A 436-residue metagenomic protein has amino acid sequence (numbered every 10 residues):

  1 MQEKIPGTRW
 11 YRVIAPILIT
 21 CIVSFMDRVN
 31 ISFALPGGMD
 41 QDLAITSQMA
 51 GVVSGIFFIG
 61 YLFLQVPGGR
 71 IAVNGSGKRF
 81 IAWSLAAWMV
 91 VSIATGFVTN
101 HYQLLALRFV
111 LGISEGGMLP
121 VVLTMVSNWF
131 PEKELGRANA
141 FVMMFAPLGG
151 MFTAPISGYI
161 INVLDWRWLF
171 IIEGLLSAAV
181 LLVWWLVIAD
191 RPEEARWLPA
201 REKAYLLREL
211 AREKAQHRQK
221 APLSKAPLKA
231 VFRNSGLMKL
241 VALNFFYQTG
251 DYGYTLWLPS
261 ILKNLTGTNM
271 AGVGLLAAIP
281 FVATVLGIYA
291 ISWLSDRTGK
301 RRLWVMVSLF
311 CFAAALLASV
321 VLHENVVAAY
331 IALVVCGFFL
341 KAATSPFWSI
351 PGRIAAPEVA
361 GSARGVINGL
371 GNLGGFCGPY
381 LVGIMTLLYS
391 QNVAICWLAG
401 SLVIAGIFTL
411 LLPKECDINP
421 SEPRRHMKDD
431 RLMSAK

Functional and structural regions predicted by a protein language model:
S32-F33, R233-I288, T344, W348: Extracytoplasmic gate region of multi-pass secondary transporters
A44, S76, F97-Q103, S114 (+5 more regions): Helix-breaking motifs and short loop linkers at transmembrane-helix boundaries and internal kinks in secondary membrane
F63-Y102: Conserved MFS/SLC helix-loop-helix module at the cytosolic interface between two early adjacent transmembrane helices
L64-S76, I288-K300, T386: Helix-to-loop junctions at the C-terminal end of transmembrane segments in multipass secondary transporters
N74-L85, D296-L309: Cytoplasmic membrane-interface "Motif A"-like loop-to-helix N-cap segments of 12-TM Major Facilitator Superfamily
L107-M144: Cytoplasmic helix-loop-helix junction between adjacent transmembrane helices in 12-TM secondary transporters
V142-A195: Helix-loop-helix hairpin linking two adjacent transmembrane segments in secondary transporters
R301-F347: C-terminal transmembrane helical hairpin of 12-TM major facilitator-type secondary transporters
